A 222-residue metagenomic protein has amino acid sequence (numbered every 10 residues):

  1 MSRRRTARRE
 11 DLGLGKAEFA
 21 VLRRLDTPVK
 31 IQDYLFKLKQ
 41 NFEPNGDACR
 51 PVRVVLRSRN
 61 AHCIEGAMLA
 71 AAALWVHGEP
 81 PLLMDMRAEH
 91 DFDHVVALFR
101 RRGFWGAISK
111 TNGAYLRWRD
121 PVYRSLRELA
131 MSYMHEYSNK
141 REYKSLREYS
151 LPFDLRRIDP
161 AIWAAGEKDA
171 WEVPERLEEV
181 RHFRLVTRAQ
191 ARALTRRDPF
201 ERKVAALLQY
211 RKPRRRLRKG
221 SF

Functional and structural regions predicted by a protein language model:
M1-F222: A structural boundary/capping signal
